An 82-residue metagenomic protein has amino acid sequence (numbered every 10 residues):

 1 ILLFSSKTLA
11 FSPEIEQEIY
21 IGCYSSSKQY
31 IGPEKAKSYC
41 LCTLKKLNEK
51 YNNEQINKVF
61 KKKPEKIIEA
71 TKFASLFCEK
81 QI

Functional and structural regions predicted by a protein language model:
I1-L3: Bacterial N-terminal signal peptides
S5-K7: N-terminal signal peptide c-region/cleavage motif recognized by signal peptidases
I15-E16, N48: Helix-boundary capping/turn motifs
E16-P33: Extracytoplasmic/periplasm-facing segments of secreted or lipoprotein envelope proteins
S26, P33-I82: Compact alpha-helical subdomains of small soluble proteins
